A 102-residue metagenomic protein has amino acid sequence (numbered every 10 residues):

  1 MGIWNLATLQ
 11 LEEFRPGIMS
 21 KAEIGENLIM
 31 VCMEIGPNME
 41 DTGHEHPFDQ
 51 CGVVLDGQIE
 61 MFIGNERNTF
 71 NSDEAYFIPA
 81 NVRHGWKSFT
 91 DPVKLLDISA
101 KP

Functional and structural regions predicted by a protein language model:
M1-N27, V31-C32: A short, N-terminal "cap"/entry segment at the start of jelly-roll beta-barrel domains of the cupin/DSBH fold
P16, I29-E45, A80: Conserved short histidine dyad/triad with adjacent acidic residue
I29, Q58-E60, R67, R83 (+1 more regions): Structural motif
E34-G36, H46-M61: Short, conserved beta-strand element in jelly-roll/cupin
T42, C51, E66-N68: Short, surface-exposed secondary-structure edge patches
Q58, A75-F77, D97-I98: A beta-strand edge to alpha-helix "cap/lid" segment located at domain peripheries
N65-A80: Short acidic-glycine-tyrosine-enriched beta hairpin
A80-P102: Ligand-binding loop in jelly-roll beta-barrel domains
